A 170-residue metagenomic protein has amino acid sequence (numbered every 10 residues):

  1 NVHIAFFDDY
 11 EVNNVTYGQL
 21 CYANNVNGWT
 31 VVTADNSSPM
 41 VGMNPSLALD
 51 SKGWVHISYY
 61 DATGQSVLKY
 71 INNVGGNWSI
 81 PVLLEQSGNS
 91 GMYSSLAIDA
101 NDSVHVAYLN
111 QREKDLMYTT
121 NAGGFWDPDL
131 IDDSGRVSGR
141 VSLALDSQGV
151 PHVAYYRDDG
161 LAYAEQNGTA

Functional and structural regions predicted by a protein language model:
N1-A170: Extracellular, repeat-based ectodomains that mediate carbohydrate processing or recognition
